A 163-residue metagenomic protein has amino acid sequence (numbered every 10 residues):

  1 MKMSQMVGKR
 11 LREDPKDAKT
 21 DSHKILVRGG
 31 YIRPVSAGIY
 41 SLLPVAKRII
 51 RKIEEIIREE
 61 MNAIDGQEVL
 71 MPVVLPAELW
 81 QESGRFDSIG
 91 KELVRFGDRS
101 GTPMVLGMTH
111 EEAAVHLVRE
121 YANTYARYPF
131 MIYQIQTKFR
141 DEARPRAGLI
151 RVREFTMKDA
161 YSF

Functional and structural regions predicted by a protein language model:
M1-F163: TRNA-recognition modules of translation machinery and tRNA-sensing kinases, especially anticodon-binding
